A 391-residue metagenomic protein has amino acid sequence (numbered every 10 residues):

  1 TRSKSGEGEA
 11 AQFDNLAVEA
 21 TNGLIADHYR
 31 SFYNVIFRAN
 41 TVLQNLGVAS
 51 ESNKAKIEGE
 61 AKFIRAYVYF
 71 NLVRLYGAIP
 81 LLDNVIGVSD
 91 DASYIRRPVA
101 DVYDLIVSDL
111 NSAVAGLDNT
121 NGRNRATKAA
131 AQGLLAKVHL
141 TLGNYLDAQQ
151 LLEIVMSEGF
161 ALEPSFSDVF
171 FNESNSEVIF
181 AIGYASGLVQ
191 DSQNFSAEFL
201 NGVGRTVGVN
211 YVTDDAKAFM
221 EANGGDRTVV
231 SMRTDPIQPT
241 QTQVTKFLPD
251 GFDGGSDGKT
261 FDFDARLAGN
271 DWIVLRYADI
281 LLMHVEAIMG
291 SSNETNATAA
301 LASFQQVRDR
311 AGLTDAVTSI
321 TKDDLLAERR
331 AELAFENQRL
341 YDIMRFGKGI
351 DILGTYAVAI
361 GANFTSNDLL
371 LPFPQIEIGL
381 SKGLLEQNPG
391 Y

Functional and structural regions predicted by a protein language model:
T1-A10, I79-N84, D118-F199, T314-L326 (+2 more regions): Short, surface-exposed recognition loops and adjoining beta-strand edges that mediate ligand/DNA contacts, enriched
S5-Y76, P98-A100, L110-R123, F261-W272 (+3 more regions): Conserved, well-structured interaction surfaces
E7-S31, E153-G290, K348-Y391: Elongated scaffold/linker segments in the mid-to-C-terminal portions of large proteins
L75, Y103, Y145, E294-A297: TPR-repeat structural position
S291, A300-V358: C-terminal structured "cap/appendage" subdomains that terminate the fold
